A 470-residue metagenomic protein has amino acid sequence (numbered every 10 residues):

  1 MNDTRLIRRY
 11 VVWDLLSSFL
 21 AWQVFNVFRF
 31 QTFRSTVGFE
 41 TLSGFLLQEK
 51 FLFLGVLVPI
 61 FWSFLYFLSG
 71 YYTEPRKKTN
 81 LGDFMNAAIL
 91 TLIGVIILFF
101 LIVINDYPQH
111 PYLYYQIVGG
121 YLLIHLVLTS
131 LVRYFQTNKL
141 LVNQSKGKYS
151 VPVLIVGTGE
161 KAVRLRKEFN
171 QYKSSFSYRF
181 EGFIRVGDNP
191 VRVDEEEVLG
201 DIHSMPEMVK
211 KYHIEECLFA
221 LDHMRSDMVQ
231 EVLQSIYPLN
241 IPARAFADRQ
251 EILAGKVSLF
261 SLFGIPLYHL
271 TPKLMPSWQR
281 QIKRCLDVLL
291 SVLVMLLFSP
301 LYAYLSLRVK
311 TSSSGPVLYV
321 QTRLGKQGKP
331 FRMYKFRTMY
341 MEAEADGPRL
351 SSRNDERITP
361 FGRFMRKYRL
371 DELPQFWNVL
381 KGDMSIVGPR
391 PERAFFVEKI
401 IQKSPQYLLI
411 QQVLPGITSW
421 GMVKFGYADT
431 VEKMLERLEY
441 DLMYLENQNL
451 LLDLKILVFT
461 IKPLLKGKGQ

Functional and structural regions predicted by a protein language model:
M1-Y149, Q470: Signature of alpha-helical transmembrane segments in polytopic membrane proteins
F19, V27-Q31, L42-F45, Q136-K256: A solvent-exposed beta-alpha-beta segment
A87-T91, K146-R164, P316-M339: Membrane-cytosol interface motif
Y134-V151, A343-I358: Cytosolic-biased juxtamembrane loops and peripheral soluble domains of multi-pass membrane proteins
N189-V191, A247-F260, L318-R357, I417-R437: Short, glycine-rich, amphipathic interfacial segments at transmembrane boundaries or analogous
E197, A254-V292, Q321, G426-N449: Glycine-rich flexible loop motifs, especially short His-Gly-Gly/GGXG/HXGH segments used as catalytic or interaction
Q279-E342, N378, L450, K455-Q470: A hydrophobic, helix-centered structural microdomain
S351-L414, I456-T460, L464: A short, structured surface patch at a secondary-structure boundary
